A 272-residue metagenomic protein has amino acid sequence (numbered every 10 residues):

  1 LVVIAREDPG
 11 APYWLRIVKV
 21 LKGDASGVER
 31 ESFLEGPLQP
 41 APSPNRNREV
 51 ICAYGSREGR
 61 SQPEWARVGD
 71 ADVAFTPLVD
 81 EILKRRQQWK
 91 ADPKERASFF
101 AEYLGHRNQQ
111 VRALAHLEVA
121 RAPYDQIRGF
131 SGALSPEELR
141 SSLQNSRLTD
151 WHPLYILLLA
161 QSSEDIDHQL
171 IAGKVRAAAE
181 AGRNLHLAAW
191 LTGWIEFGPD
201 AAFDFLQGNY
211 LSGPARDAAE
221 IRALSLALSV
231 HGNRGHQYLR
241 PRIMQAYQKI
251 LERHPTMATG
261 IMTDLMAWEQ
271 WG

Functional and structural regions predicted by a protein language model:
L1-V73: Basic, polyanion-binding surface patches
N45-R147, Q161: Preference for long, solvent-exposed alpha-helical segments and helix-linker "stalks"
S61-L78, D204-H231: Eukaryotic alpha-helical scaffold "rod" segments
D80-K90, A113-G129, Q144, D150-E164 (+3 more regions): Structural detector for internal amphipathic alpha-helices that build alpha-solenoid repeat scaffolds
P93-E102, D125-S141, D165-R176, P199-L211 (+2 more regions): Amphipathic alpha-helical scaffolding segments comprising HEAT/armadillo-like alpha-solenoid repeats
R107-N108, S146-L148, A179-R183, P214-D217 (+1 more regions): Short inter-helical turns and helix N-cap capping residues of alpha-solenoid HEAT/ARM repeat scaffolds
Q245-G272: Active-site/pore-lining binding-face segments in mid-to-C-terminal subdomains
